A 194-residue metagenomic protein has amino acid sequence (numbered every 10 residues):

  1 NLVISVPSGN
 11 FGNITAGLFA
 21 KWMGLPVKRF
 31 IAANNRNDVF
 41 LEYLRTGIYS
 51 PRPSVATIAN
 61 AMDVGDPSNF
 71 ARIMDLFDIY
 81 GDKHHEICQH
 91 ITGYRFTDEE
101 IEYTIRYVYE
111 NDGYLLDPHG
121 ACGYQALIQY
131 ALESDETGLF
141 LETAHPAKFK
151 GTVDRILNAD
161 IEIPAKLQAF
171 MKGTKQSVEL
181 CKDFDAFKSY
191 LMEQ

Functional and structural regions predicted by a protein language model:
N1-Q194: PLP-dependent amino-acid enzyme catalytic core
